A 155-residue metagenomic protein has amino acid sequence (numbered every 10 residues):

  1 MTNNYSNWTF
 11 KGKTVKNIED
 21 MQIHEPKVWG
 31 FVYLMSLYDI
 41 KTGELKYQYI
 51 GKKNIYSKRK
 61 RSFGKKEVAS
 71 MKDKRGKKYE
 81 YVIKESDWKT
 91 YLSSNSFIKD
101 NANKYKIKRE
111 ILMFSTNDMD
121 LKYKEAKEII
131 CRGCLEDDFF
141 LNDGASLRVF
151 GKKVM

Functional and structural regions predicted by a protein language model:
T2-M155: Structure-specific nucleic-acid interaction/processing domains
